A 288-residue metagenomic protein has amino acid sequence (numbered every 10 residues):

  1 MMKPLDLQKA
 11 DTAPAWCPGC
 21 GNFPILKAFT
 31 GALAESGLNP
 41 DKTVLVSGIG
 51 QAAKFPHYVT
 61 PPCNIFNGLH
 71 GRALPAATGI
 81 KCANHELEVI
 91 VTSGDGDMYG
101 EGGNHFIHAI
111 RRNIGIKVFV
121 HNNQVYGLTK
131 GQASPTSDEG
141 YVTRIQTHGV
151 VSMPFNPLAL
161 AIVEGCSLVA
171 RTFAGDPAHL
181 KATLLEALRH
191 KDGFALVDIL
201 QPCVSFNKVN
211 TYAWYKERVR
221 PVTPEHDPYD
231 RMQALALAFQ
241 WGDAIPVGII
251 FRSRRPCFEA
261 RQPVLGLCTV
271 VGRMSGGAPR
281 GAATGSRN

Functional and structural regions predicted by a protein language model:
M2, D11, P202-N288: Flexible, low-complexity linker and terminal segments
K3-L69: Active-site diphosphate/adenylate-binding microenvironment
P4, S134-H190: Conserved thiamine diphosphate
T12, N39-T43, P62-N64, A83-V89 (+5 more regions): Short coil/turn connectors at secondary-structure junctions
I49-G127: Thiamine diphosphate
I49-Q51, N123-V125, D176, L200-F206 (+1 more regions): Glycine-rich beta-alpha junction loops
P62-N64, A109, S134-D138, A187-L188 (+1 more regions): Short, hinge-like loop/turn segments at secondary-structure boundaries
